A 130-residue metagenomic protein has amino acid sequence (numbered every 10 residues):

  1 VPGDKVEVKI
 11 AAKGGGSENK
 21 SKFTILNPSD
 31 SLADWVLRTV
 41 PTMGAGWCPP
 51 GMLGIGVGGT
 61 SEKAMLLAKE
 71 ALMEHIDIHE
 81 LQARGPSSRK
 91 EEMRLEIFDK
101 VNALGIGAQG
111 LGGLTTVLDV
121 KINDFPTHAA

Functional and structural regions predicted by a protein language model:
V1-I55, T60-A130: Non-transmembrane, aqueous-exposed alpha-helical and coiled segments at domain scale
